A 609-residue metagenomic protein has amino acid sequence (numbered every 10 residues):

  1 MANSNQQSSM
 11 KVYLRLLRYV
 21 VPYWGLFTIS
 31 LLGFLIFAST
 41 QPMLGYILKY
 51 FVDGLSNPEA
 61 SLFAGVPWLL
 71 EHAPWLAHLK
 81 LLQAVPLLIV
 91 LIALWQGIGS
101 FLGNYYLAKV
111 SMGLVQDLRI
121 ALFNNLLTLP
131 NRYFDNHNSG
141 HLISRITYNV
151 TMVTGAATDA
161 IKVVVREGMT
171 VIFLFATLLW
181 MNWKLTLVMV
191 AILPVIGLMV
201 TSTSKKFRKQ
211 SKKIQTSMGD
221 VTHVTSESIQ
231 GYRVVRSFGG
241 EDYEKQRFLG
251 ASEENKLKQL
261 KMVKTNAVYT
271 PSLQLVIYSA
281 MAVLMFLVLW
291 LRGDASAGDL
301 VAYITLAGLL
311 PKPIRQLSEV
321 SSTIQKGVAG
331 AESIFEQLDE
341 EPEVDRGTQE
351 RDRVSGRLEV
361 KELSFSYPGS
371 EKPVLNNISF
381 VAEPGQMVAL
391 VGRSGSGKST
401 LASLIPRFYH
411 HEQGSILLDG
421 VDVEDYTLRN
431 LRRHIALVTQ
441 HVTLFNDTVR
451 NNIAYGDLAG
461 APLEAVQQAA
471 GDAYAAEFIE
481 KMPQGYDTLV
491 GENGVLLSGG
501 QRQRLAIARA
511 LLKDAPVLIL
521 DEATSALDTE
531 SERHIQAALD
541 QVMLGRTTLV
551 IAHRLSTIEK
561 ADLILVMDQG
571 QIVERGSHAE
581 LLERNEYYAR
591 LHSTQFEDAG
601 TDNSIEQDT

Functional and structural regions predicted by a protein language model:
A2-S9, L32-G33, T40-S56, L88-S139 (+13 more regions): Juxtamembrane helix-loop junctions of ABC transporter transmembrane domains
P22, L26-I36, D159-K213, L284-A295 (+1 more regions): Transmembrane helices of ABC transporter permease
P22, N131-R132, Y148-A157, I161 (+9 more regions): An intracellular "coupling" helix at the cytosolic face of ABC transporter transmembrane type-1 domains
F27-G99, W180-K184, A297: Transmembrane helix-loop-helix hairpins at lipid-water interfaces of multipass membrane proteins, especially the type-1
L126, F248, I334, V360-E362: Conserved catalytic Walker-motif region of ABC-type ATPase nucleotide-binding domains
T177-A191, T265-E332, Q337-L338: Helix-loop-helix
R353-T609: ABC-type nucleotide-binding domain
